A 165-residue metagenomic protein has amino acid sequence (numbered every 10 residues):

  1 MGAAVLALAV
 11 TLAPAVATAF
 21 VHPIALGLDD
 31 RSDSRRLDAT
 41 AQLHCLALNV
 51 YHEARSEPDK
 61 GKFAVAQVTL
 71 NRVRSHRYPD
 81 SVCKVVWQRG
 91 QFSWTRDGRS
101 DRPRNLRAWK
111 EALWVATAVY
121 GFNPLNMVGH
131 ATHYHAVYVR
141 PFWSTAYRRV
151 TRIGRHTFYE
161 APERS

Functional and structural regions predicted by a protein language model:
M1-G2, K60: Core RNA-modification/binding signature centered on pseudouridine synthases
G2-T18: Hydrophobic membrane-insertion alpha-helices, especially the h-region of bacterial N-terminal signal peptides
H22-S165: Bacterial extracytoplasmic/cell-wall-associated proteins, especially those involved in peptidoglycan
